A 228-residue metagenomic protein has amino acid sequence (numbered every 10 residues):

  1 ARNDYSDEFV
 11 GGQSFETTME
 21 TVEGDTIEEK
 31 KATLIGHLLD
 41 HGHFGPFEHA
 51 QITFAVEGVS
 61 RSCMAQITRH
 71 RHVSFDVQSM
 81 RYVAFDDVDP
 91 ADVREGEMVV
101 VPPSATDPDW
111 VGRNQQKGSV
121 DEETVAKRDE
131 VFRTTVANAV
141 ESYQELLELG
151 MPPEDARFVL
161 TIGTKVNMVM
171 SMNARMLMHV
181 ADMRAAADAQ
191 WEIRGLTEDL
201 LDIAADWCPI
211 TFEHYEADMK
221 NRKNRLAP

Functional and structural regions predicted by a protein language model:
A1-P228: Family-specific signature for flavin-dependent thymidylate synthase
